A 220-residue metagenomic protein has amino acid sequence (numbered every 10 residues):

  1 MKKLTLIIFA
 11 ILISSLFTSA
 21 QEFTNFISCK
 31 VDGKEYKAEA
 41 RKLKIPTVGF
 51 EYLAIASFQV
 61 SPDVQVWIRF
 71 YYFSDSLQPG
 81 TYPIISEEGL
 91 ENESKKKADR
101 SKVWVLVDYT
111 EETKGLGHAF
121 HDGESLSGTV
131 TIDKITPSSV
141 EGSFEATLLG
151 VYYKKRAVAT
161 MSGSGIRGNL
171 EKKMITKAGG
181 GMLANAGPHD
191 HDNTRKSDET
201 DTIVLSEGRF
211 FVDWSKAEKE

Functional and structural regions predicted by a protein language model:
M1-F23: Bacterial Sec-dependent N-terminal signal peptides
L16-E51: Extreme N-terminal export signal peptides that direct proteins to the secretory pathway
I27, I45-I135, L149-V151: Surface-exposed helix/loop patches within compact recognition domains
K30, T131, F211-D213: Generic structural detector for well-ordered beta-strands
E35, L148, K216-E218: Residues that cap or initiate secondary-structure elements
K37-R41, V66-Y72, E207-R209: Short amphipathic beta-strand/extended segments with alternating polar/hydrophobic composition
R100-G208: Acidic, glycine-rich flexible loop segments
G208-E220: Short, low-complexity, Pro/Ser/Thr/Gly-rich segments in the mature regions of secreted, periplasmic
